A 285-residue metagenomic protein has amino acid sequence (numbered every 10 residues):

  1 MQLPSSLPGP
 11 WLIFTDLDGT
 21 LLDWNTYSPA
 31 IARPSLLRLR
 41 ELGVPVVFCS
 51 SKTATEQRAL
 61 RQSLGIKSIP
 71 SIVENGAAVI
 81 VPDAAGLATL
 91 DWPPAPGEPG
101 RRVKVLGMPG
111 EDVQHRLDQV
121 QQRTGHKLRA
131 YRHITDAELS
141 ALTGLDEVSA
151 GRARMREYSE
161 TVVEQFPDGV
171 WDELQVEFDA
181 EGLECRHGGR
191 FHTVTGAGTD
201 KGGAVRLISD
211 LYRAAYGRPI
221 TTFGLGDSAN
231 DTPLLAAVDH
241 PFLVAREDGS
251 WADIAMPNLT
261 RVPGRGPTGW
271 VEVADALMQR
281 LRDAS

Functional and structural regions predicted by a protein language model:
M1-C49, W270: N-terminal glycine-/serine-/threonine-rich phosphate-binding loop
L3-G9, P29, H192-S285: Mg2+-dependent phosphoryl-transfer enzymes with acidic/Ser/Thr/Gly-rich catalytic loops
T26-V44, G110, V170, T199-D210 (+1 more regions): Short, acidic loop-to-helix structural element flanking the phosphoryl-transfer center in phosphate-processing enzymes
A30-Y131: Active-site phosphate-binding/coordination module
P45, E184, H240-P241: Residue-level detector of anion-binding/catalytic polar loops
A54-R58, W171, G202, D231-T232: Short, well-ordered alpha-helical microsegments
K67-E74, V148-A150, P241-R246: Short hydrophobic/aromatic-enriched beta-strand-loop microsegments
R116, V120-F223: Conserved acidic, metal-coordinating active-site core of Asp-based, Mg2+-dependent phosphoryl-transfer enzymes
